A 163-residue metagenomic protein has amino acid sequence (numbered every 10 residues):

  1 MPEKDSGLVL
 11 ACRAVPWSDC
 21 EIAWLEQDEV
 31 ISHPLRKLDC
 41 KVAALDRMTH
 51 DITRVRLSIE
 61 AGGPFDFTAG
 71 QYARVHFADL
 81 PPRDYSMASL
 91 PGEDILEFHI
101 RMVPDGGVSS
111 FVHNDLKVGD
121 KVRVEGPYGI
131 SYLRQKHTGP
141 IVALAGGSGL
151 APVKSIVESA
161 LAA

Functional and structural regions predicted by a protein language model:
M1-D28: Iron-sulfur (Fe-S) cluster-binding segments and ferredoxin-like electron-carrier domains, especially [2Fe-2S]
L25-Q27, A78, P127: Short, surface-exposed secondary-structure boundary micro-motifs
I31-K121: Ferredoxin-reductase
P91, R134-H137, A163: Short, flexible hinge/linker loops that cap or flank conserved catalytic cores
G126-T138: A short, basic/flexible loop-to-alpha-helix module at the beginning of a structural domain
P140-A143: Conserved beta-strand elements of the Class I
S148-V153: Hydrophobic/small residue at the entry helix of a nucleotide-binding pocket
K154-A162: Histidine-anchored nucleotide/phosphate-binding helix
